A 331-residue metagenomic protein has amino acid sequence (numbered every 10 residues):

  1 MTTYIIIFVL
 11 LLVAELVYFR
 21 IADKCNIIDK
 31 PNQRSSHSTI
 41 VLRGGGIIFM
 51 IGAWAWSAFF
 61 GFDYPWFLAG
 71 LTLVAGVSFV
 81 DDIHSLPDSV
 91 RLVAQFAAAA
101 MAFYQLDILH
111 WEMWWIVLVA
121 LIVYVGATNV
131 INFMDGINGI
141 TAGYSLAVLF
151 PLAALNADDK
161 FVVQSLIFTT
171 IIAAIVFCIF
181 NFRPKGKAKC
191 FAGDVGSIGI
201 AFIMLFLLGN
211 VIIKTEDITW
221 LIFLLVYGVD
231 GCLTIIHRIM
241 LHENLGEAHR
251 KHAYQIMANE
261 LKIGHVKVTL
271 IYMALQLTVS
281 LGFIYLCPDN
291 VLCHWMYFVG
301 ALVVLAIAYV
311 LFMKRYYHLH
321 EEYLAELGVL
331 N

Functional and structural regions predicted by a protein language model:
M1-C232: "…together with the soluble PPM/PP2C metallo-phosphatase catalytic core" -> "…together with the soluble PPM/PP2C
L16-L42, I235-V266, V329-L330: Cytosolic, membrane-interface loops and tails of multi-pass inner-membrane proteins
R20-C25, K185-G186, I239, Y309-A325: Membrane-interface capping segments at transmembrane-helix boundaries
P87-R91, G193, I263-I271, N290-H294: Membrane-interface starts of transmembrane alpha-helices
L224, H294-Y309: Small-residue-rich transmembrane alpha-helices that serve as helix-helix interface/gating elements in multipass
K251, N259-G282, C287: Alpha-helical transmembrane segments of integral membrane proteins, especially multi-pass inner/plasma-membrane
L281-V299: Extracellular/periplasmic helix-loop-helix junctions in multi-pass membrane proteins
